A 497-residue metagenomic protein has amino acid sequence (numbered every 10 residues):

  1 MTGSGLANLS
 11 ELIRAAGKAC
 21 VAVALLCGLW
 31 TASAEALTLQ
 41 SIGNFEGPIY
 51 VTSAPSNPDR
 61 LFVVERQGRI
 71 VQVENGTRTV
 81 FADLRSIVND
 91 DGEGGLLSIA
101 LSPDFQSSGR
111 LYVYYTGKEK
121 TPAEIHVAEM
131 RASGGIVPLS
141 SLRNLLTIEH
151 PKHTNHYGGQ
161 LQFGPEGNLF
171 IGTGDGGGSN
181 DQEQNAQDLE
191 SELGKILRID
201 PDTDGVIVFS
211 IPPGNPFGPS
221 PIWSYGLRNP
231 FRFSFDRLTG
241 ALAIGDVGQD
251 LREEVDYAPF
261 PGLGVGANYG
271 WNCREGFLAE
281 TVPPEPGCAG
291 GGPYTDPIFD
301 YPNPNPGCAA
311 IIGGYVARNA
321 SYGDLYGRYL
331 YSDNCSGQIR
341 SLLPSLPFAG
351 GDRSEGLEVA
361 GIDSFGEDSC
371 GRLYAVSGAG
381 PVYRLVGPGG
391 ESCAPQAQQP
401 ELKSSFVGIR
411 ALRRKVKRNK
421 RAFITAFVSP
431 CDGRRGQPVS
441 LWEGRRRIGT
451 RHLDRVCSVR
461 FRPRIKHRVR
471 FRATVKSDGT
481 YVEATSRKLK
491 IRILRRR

Functional and structural regions predicted by a protein language model:
A16-T31: Bacterial N-terminal signal peptides
A34-N180, R232-F235, G240-R252, G307-S341 (+2 more regions): Acidic, Gly/Ser/Thr-rich repeat motifs that build Ca2+-stabilized beta-propeller blades
T79-G92, S141-Y157, T203-W223, Y269-P306: Surface-exposed loop and turn segments in beta-propeller and other repeat-based domains that flank or scaffold
A128-V137, L197-V208, A258-V265, L342-F348 (+1 more regions): Short loop/turn segments immediately following beta-strands, especially the blade-tip and inter-blade linker loops
F348-S369: Conserved blade-ending motifs and adjacent loop-strand segments that build the rim/top face of beta-propeller domains
P400-A411: Proline-enriched interdomain boundary motifs that mark the N-terminal boundary and often initiate the first structured
C457-F461: Short strand-edge motifs at loop-to-beta-strand transitions and within beta-strands of extracellular beta-rich domains
H467-R487: Enriched for extracellular/lumenal, surface-exposed ectodomains of secreted and cell-surface proteins
